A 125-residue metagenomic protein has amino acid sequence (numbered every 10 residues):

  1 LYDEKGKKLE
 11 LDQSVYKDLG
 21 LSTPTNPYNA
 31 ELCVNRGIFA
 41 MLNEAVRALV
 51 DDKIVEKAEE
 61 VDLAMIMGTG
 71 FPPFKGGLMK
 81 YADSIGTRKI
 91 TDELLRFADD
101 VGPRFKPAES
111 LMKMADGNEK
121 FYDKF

Functional and structural regions predicted by a protein language model:
L1-F125: N-terminal glycine-rich phosphate-binding loop for ADP-containing cofactors
